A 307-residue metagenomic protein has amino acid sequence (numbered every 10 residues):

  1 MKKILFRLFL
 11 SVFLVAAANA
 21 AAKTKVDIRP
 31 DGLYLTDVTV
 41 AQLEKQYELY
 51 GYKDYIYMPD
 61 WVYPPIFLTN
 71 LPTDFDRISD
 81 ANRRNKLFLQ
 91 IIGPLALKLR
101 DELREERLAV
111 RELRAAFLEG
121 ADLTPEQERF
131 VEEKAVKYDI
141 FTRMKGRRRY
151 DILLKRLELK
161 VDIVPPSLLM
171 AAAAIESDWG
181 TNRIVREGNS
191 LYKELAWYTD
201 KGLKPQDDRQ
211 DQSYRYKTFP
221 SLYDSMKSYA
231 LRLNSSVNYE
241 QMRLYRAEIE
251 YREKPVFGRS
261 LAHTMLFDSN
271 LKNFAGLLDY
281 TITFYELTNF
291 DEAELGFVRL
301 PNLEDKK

Functional and structural regions predicted by a protein language model:
M1-L8: Bacterial N-terminal signal peptides that target proteins for export
L8-A16: Bacterial N-terminal signal peptides
A20-A171, I175-K307: Catalytic cores of secreted/periplasmic lytic hydrolases that degrade extracellular macromolecules
